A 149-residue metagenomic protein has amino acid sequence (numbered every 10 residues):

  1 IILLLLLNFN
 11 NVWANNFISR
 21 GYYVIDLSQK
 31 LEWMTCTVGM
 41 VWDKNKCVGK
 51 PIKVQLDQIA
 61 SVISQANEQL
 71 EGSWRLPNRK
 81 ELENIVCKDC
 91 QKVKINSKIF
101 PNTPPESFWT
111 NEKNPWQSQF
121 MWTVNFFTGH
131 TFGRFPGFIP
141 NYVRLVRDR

Functional and structural regions predicted by a protein language model:
I1-L3: Sec-dependent signal peptide recognition, specifically the positively charged N-region followed immediately by
V12-N16: Boundary at the C-terminal end of the N-terminal hydrophobic targeting segment
I18-R20: Short, small/polar residue-rich loop motifs at catalytic or cofactor-binding pockets
Y22, L27-R75, R79, V86-K88: Short aromatic-cysteine micro-motif
K30-W33, W109, L145: Bulky hydrophobic/aromatic "packing anchor" residues in well-ordered structure
K50-D57, G129, I139-Y142: Extracellular, disulfide-bonded carbohydrate-recognition/adhesion ectodomains, dominated by C-type lectin-like domains
A60-S73, R79-T128, R134, D148: An exposed tryptophan-centered "aromatic clamp" motif
